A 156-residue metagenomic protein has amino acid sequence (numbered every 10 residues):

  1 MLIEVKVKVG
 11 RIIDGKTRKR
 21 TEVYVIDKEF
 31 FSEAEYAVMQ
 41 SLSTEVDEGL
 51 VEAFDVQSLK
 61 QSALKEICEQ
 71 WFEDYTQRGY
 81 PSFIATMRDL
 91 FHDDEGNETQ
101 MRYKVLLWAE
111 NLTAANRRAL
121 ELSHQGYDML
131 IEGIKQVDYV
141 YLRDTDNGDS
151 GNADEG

Functional and structural regions predicted by a protein language model:
M1-S41: The feature marks the first
I12-D14, F31-E33, H92, L112-A114 (+1 more regions): Generic "edge-of-domain/loop-turn" microfeature
T21, L42-D94, H124-G156: Short, mixed-charge low-complexity intrinsically disordered segments
F30-V46, N111-Y127: A short, charged, amphipathic alpha-helix used as a generic interaction element across diverse proteins
Q77-N116, L120: Surface-exposed interaction/gating patches
